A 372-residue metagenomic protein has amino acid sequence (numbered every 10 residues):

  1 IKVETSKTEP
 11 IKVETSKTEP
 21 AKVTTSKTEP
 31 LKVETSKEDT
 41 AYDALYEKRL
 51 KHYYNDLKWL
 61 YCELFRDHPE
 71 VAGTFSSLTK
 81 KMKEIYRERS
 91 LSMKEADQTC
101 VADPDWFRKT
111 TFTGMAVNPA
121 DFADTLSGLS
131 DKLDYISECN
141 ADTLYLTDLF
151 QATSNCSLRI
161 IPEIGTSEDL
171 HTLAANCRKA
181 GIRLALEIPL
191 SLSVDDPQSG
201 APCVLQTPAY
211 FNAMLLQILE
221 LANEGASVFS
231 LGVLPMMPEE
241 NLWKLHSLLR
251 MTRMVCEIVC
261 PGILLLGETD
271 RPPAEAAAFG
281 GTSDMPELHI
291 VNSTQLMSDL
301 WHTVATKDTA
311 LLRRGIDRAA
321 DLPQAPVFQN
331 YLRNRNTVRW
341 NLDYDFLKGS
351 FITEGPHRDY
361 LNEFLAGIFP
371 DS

Functional and structural regions predicted by a protein language model:
I1, K32-S372: Active-site and adjacent substrate-binding regions of carbohydrate-active enzymes
I1-S36: Long, intrinsically disordered low-complexity tandem-repeat segments
